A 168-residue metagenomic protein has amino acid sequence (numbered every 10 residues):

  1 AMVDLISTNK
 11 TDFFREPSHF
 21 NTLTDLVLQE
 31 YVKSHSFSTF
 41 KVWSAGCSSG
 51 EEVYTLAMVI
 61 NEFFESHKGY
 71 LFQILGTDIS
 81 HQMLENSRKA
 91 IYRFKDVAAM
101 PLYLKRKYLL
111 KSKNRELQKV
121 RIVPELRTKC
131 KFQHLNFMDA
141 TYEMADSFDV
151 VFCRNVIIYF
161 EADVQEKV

Functional and structural regions predicted by a protein language model:
A1-W43: Conserved AdoMet
N9-F13, S49, I158-Y159: Short strand->helix junction
F14-Q29, Y54, R127-M138: N-terminal "domain-start" segment that seeds a small globular fold
T22-Y31, V53-F64, R88: Short, well-ordered amphipathic alpha-helices
F37-L56, F72-L75: Conserved class I S-adenosyl-L-methionine
S66, Y70-F152, V156-V164: Extended basic-aromatic, gly/pro-enriched interface segments that bind polyanionic ligands
E166-V168: A short glycine-rich, Lys/Arg-flanked "PGG" loop and its adjoining helix->strand segment in the class I
